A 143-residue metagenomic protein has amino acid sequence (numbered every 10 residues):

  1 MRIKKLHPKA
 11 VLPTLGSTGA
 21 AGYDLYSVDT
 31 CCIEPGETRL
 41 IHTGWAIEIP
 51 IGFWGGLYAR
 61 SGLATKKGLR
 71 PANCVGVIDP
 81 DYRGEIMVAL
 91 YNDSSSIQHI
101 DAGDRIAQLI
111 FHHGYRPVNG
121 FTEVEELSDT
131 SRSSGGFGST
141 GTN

Functional and structural regions predicted by a protein language model:
M1-N143: DUTPase catalytic domain/fold
